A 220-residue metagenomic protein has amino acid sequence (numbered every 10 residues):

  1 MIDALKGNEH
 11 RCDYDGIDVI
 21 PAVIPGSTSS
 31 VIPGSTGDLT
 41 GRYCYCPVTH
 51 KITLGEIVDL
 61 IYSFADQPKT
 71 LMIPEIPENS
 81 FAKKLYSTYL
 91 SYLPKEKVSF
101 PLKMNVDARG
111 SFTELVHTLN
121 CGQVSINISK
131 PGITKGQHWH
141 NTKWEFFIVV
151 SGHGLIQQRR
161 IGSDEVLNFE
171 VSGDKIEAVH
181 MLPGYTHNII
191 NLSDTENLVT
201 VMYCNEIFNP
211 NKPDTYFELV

Functional and structural regions predicted by a protein language model:
M1-I20, D38-L102: Mid/C-terminal beta-alpha module of Rossmann-like enzyme folds, strongest in SDR-family dehydrogenases/epimerases
P21, P25-G26, V31-G37: A cross-taxon signal for low-complexity, glycine/charged-rich
V98, L102-Q137: A short glycine-rich, His/Asp/Glu-containing loop-to-beta-strand
F112, G136-H138, I156-Q158, A178-M181 (+1 more regions): Short beta-strand His + acidic residue motifs that chelate non-heme Fe in jelly-roll/DSBH and cupin folds
C121, I133-F146, G173-K175: A short beta-loop-beta micro-motif enriched in histidine and acidic residues
T142-R159: Glycine- and acidic-residue-biased ligand/ion/polar-headgroup-sensing regions
G162-P183: Short acidic-glycine-tyrosine-enriched beta hairpin
S163-E165, L192-V220: Double-stranded beta-helix
